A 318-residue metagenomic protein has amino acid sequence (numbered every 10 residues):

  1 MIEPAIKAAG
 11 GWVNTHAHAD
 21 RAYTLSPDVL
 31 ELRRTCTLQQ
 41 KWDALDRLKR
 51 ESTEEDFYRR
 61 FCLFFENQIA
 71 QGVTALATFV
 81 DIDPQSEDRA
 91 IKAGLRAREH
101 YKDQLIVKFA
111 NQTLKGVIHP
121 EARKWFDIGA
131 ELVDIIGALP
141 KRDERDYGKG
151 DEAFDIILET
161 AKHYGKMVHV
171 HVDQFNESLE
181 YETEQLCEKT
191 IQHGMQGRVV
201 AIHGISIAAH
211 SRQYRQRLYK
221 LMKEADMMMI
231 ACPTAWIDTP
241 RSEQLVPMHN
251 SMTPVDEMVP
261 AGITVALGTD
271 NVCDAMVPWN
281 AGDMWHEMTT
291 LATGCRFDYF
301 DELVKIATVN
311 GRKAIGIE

Functional and structural regions predicted by a protein language model:
M1-G10: Histidine-rich, glycine-flanked metal-binding segment
G10-A22, M167-N176: Histidine-centered catalytic micro-motifs
H16, G72, I136, H171 (+5 more regions): Divalent metal-coordination and catalytic microenvironments
A22-F57, V133-I135, E182-V200, K223-M229 (+2 more regions): Active-site gating loops and adjacent loop-to-helix segments of metal-dependent hydrolytic enzymes
L25-F79, Q85-K102, D127-A130: Alpha-helical scaffold segments that flank or form the walls of functional sites
D43-R59, K108-P120, P140-K149: Active-site mouth loops of central-metabolism enzymes
R89-Y101, H119-M229, L245-L267: Histidine/acidic residue-rich metal-binding segments in metalloenzymes
E188-V199, A235, T239, H249-E318: His/Asp/Glu-enriched, well-ordered alpha-helical/loop segment that forms or immediately abuts the divalent-metal
